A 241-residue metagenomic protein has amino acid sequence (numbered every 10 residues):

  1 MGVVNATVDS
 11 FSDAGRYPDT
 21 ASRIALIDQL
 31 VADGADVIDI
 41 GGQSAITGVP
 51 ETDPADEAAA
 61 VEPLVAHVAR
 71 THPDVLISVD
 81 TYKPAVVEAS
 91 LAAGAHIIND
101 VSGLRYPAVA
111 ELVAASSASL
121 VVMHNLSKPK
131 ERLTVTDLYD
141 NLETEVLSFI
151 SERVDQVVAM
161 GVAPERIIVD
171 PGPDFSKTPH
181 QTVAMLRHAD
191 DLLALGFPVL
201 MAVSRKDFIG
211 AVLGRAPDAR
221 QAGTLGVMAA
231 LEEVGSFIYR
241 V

Functional and structural regions predicted by a protein language model:
M1-G2, Q29-G42: N-terminal glycine-rich anion-binding loops that anchor highly charged ligand groups
N5-D9: Short polar catalytic/cofactor-binding loops
S10-Q29, A45-R70, L76, T81-P84 (+4 more regions): Active-site-adjacent loop and "lid" segments of alpha/beta metabolic enzymes
A32, G161-P164: Glycine-rich phosphate/diphosphate-binding loops that line cofactor/substrate pockets in enzymes
D74, A163-R166: Short acidic capping loops at alpha-helix termini that bridge into adjacent secondary structure
G172: Conserved Motif II region of HX4D acyltransferases
